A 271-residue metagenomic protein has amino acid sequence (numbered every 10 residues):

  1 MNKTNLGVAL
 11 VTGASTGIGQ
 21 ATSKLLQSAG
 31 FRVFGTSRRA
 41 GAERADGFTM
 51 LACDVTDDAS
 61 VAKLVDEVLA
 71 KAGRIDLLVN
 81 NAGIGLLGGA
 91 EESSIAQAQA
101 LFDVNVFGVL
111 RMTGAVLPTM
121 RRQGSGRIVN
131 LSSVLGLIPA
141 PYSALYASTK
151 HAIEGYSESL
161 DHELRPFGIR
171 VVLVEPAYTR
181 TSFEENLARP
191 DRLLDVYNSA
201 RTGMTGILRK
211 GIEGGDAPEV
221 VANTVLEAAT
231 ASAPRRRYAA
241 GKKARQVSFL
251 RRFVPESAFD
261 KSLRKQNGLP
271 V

Functional and structural regions predicted by a protein language model:
S15-T16: Conserved glycine-rich cofactor-binding loop
C53-K63, I95: The beta1-alpha1 cofactor-binding region of Rossmann-like NAD(H)/NADP(H)-dependent oxidoreductases
E67-N80, L86: A glycine-rich helix->loop->beta "capping" turn within Rossmann-like NAD(P)(H)-dependent oxidoreductase domains
G89-A90, S94-Q99: Substrate-binding pocket helix/loop in short-chain dehydrogenase/reductase
T113, T149: Active-site helix of classical SDR
S133: Residue(s) in the substrate-gating loop at a strand-loop-helix junction that position the organic substrate next
P166-R235: SDR active-site lid
